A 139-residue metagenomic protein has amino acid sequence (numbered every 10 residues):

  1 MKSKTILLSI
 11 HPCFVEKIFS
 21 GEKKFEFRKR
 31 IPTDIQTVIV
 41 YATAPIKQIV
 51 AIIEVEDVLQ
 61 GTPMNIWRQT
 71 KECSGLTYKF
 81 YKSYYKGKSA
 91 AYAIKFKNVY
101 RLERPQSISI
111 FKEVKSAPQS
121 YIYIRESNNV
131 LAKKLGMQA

Functional and structural regions predicted by a protein language model:
M1-A139: Structured alpha/beta reader/binder surfaces that contact nucleic acids or chromatin modification marks
